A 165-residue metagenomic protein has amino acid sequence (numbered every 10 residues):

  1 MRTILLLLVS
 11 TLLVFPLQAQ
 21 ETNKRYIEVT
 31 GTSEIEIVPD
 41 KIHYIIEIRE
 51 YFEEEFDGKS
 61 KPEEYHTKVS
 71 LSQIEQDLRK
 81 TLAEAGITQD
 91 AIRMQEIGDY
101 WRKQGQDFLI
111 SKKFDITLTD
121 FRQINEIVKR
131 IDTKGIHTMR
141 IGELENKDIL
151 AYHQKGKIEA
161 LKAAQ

Functional and structural regions predicted by a protein language model:
M1-T22: Bacterial Sec-dependent N-terminal signal peptides
Q20-Q165: Short, charged, surface-exposed interaction patches
